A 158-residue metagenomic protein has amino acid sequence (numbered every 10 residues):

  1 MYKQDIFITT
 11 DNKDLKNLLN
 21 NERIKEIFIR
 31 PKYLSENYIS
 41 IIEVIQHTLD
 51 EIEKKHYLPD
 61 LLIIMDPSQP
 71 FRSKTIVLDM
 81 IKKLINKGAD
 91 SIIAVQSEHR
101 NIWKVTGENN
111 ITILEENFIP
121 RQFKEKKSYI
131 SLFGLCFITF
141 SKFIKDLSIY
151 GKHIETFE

Functional and structural regions predicted by a protein language model:
M1-F7: Short loop->beta transition adjacent to catalytic acidic/histidine clusters or analogous donor-positioning motifs
K3, R23-I24, G88, H153: A generic structural signal for alpha->beta connector loops
K3, Y57-P59, N86-D90: Short, high-confidence coil segments that cap the C-terminus of an alpha-helix and link into the following beta-strand
F7, K13-I63, F71-D79: Short phosphate-binding loop-to-helix
I8, I64, S91-I93: Structural beta-sheet core signal
T9-T10, I138: Short beta-strand scaffold positions
E43, P70-E158: Conserved core of the sugar-phosphate nucleotidyltransferase
